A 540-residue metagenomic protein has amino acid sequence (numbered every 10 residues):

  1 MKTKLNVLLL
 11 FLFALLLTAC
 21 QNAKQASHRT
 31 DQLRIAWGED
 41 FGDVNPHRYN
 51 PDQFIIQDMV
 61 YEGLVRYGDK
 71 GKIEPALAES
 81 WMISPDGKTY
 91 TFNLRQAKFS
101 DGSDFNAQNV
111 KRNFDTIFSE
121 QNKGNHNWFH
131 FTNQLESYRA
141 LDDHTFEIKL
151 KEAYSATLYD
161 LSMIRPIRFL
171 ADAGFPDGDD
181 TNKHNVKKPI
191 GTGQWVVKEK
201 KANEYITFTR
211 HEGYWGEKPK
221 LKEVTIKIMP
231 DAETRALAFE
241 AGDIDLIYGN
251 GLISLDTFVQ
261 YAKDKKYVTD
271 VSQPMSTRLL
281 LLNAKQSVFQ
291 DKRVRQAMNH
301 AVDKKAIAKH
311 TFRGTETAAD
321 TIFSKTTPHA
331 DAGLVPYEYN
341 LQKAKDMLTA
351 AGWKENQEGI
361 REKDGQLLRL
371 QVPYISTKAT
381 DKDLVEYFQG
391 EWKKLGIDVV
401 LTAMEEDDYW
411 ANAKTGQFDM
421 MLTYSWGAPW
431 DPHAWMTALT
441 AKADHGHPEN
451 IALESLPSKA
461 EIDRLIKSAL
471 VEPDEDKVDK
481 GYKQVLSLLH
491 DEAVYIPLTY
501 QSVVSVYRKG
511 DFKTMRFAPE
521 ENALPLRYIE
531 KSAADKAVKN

Functional and structural regions predicted by a protein language model:
A36-P85, D115, I190-G191: N-terminal lobe/hinge region of extracytoplasmic solute-binding protein
E79-K123, E147, A238, V288-Q290: Aromatic- and charge-enriched surface segment that lines or borders ligand/interaction sites
F129-G174: Surface-exposed binding/hinge segments that line and control ligand-binding clefts or catalytic entry sites
M163-P219, E223, L341-Q342, D346 (+1 more regions): Gly/Pro-rich hinge or "lid" segments in bacterial periplasmic/extracellular proteins
K183-V186, R210-T257, E386-Q389, D398-V400 (+1 more regions): Ligand-site clamp/hinge motif
K201, A301-A332, T380-Q389, N412-N540: Detector for C-terminal structural segments
A202, K354-A428, V503: Ligand/substrate-recognition segments at binding pockets and active sites
N283, A318-N356, S376-D383: Structural transition elements
